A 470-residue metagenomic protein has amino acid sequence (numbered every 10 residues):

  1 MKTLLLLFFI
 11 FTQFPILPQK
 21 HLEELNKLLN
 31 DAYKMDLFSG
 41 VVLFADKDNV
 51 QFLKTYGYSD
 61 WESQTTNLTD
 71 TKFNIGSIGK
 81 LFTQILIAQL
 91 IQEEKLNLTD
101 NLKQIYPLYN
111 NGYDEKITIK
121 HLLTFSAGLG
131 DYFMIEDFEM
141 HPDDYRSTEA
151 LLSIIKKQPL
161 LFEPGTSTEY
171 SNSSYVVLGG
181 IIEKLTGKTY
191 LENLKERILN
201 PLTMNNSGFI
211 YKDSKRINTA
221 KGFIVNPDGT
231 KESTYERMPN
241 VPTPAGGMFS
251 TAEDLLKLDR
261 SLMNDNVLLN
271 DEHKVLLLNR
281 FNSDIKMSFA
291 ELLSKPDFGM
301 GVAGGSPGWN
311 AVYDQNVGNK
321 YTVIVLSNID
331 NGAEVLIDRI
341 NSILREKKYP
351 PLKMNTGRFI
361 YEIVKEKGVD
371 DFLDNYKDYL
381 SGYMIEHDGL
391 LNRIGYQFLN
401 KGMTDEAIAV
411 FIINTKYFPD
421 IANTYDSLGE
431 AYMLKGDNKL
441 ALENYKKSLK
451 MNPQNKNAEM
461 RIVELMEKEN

Functional and structural regions predicted by a protein language model:
Q19-K54, E183-K188, E192-E196, N200 (+2 more regions): Catalytic loop of the DD-peptidase/beta-lactamase superfamily, centered on the K-T-G motif and neighboring
K20-E23, N74-I78, Q92-M134, K157 (+1 more regions): Active-site helix/loop module of the DD-peptidase/beta-lactamase fold, centered on the serine-lysine SxxK catalytic
Y33-V41, S63-T124, F162-S171, T243-G246 (+1 more regions): Short active-site loop at a secondary-structure junction that contains or immediately precedes the catalytic residue(s)
L81, D388, T404, A422-N423 (+1 more regions): Helix-start (N-cap) detector for alpha-helical repeat units in TPR-like alpha-solenoids, especially tetratricopeptide
F133-R216, P242-L256: Catalytic-site signature segments of enzymes, centered on catalytic residues
